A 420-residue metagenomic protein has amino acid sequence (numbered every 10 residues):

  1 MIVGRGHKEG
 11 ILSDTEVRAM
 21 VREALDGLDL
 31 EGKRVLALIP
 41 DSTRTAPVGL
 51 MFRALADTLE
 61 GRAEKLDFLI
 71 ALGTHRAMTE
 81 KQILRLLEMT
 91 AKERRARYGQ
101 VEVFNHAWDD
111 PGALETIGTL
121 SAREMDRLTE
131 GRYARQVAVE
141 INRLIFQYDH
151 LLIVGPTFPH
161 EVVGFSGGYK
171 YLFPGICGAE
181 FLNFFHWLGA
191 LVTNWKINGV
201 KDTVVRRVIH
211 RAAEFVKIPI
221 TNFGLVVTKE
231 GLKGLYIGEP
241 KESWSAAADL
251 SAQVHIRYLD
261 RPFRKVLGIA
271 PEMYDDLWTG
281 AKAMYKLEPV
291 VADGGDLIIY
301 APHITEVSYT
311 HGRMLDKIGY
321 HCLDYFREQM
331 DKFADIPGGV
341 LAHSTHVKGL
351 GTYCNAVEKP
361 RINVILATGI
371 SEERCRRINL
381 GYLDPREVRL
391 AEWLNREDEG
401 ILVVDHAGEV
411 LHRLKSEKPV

Functional and structural regions predicted by a protein language model:
G4-R5, E9, D14, R18-V21 (+2 more regions): Extended hydrophobic packing segments that form well-structured cores
V21-L36, E60-A63, L144-Q147, V216-K217 (+2 more regions): Glycine-rich phosphate/diphosphate-binding loops that line cofactor/substrate pockets in enzymes
R34-R44, L69-G73, I153-G155, V266-A270: Short glycine-rich or small-residue beta-strand-to-loop segments that form or flank ligand, phosphate, metal/Fe-S
R44-L66, G280-V291: Histidine-anchored nucleotide/phosphate-binding helix
E64-H75, D296-P302, I365-A367: Short internal beta-strands
V101-L259, P289: Conserved, well-structured core segments that form the ligand-binding/active-site neighborhood of functional domains
V227-E239, P262-T279, K286: Glycine-rich phosphate/diphosphate-binding loops and the adjacent beta-loop-alpha structural elements that coordinate
D275-I365: C-terminal catalytic subdomain
